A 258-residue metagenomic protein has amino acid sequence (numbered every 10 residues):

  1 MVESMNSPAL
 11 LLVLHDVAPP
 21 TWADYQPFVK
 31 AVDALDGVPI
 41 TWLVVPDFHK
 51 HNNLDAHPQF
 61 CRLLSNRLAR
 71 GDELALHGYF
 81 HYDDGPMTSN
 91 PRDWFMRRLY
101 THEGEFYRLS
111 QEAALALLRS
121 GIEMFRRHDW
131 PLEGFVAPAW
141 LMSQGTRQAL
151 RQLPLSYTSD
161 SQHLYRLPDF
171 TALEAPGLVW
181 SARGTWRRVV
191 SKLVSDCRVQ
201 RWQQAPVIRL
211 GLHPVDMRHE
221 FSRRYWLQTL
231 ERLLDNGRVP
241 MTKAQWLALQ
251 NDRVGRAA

Functional and structural regions predicted by a protein language model:
M1-E73: Active-site beta->alpha N-cap acidic-glycine motif
V2-S4, P39-V44, Y157, L212-A258: C-terminal domain-boundary segment and adjacent tail
V13-H15, T41-V45, A75-Y79, F135-V136 (+4 more regions): A cross-family glycoside hydrolase active-site/sugar-binding cleft signature
D16-D24, P46-F60, Y82-P86, V136-G145 (+3 more regions): Acidic-and-aromatic substrate-binding clefts and catalytic sites of carbohydrate-active enzymes
D24-F28, A56-L64, S159-D169, T185-V199: Alpha-helical scaffolding within the catalytic cores of extracellular/periplasmic polymer-degrading hydrolases
L43-Q144, L210-L212: Metal-dependent polysaccharide deacetylase catalytic core of the NodB/CE4 family, i.e., the active-site-bearing domain
Y107-W180, R218, R223: Catalytic domains of cell-wall/extracellular-matrix polysaccharide-remodeling enzymes, centered on de-N-acetylation
E174-F221: A conserved mid-domain beta-alpha-beta active-site/ligand-binding segment of alpha/beta enzyme cores
